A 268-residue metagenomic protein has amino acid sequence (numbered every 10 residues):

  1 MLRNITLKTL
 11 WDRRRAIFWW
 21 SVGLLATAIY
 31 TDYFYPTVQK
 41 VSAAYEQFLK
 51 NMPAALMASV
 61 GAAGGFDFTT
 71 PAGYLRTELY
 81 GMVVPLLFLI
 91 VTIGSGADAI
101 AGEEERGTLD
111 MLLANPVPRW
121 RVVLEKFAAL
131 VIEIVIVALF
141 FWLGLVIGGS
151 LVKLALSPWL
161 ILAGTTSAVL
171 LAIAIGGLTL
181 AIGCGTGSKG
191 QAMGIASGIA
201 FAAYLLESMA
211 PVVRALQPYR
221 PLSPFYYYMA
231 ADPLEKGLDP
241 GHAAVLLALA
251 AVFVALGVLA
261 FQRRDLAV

Functional and structural regions predicted by a protein language model:
M1-L24: Aromatic- and glycine-rich beta-strand/loop motifs that create alpha-glucan
R13, Y30-A72, I195-V268: Terminal transmembrane helical anchor/hairpin motif
I17-S21, I161-T166, M193-G194, P240-A248: Hydrophobic alpha-helical transmembrane segments
L25, L124-L180, G237: Secretory targeting signals
L75-G102, S197: Long, hydrophobic alpha-helical segments
T92-G96, G144, G177-L178, P224 (+1 more regions): Hydrophobic/aromatic residues in alpha-helical transmembrane segments
A99-V131: Helix-loop-helix units of permease transmembrane domains in multi-pass membrane transporters, especially ABC
A163-S188, V245-A255: Hydrophobic alpha-helical transmembrane segments of polytopic membrane proteins
